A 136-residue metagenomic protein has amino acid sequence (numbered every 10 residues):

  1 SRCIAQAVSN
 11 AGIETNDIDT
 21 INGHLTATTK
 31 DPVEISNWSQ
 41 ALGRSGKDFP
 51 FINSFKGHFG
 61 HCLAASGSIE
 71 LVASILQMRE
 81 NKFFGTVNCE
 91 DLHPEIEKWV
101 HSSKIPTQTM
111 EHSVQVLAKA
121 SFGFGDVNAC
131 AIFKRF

Functional and structural regions predicted by a protein language model:
S1-F136: Conserved "HGTGT" condensation-loop signature of ketosynthase/thiolase-family condensing enzymes that catalyze
